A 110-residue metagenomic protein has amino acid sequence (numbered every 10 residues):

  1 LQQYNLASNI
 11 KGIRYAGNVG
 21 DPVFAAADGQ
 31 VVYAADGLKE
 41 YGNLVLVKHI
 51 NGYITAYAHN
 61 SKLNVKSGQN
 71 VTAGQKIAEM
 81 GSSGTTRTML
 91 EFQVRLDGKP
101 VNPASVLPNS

Functional and structural regions predicted by a protein language model:
L1-Y41: Surface-exposed, glycine-biased beta-strand/turn segments
Q3, A34-A35, L63, M80-S83: Residue-level recognition of beta-strand microenvironments
Q3-L6, N43-T55: Short, basic/aromatic beta-hairpin or loop at an interaction surface
G12-A16, L44-H49, E91-Q93: Short, acidic/hydrophobic/Gly-rich beta-strand patch recurrent on exposed beta strands that often constitutes part
V19-D21, N51-I54, K99: Short acidic/polar mixed-charge low-complexity motifs
P22-V31, V65-E79: Short, well-structured beta-strand-loop connectors
A34, I50-G74: Short histidine-centered loop motifs in beta-beta connectors
Q69-S110: Conserved, short, structured surface segments that act as functional micro-motifs
